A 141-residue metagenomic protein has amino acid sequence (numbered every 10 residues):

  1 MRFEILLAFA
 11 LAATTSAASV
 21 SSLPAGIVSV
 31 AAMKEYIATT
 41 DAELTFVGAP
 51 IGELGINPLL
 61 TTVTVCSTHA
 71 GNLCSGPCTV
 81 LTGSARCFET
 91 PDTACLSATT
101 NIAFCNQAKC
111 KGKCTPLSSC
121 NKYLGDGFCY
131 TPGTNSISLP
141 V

Functional and structural regions predicted by a protein language model:
M1-I27: Fungal secretory targeting signals
A18-V141: Compact beta-sheet-dominated domain cores in extracellular/mature segments
